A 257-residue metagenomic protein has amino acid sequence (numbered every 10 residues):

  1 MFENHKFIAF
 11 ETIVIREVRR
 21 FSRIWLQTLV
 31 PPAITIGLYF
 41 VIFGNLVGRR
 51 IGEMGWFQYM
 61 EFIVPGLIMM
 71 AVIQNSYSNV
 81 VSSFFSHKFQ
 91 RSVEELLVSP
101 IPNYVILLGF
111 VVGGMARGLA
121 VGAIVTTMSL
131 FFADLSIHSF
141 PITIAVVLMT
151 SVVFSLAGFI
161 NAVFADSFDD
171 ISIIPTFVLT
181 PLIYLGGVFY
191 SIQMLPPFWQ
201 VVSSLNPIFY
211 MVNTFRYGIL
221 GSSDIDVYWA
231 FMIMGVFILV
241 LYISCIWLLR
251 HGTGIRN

Functional and structural regions predicted by a protein language model:
M1-A33: Aromatic- and glycine-rich beta-strand/loop motifs that create alpha-glucan
E3, I36, F40-G44, N213-N257: Alpha-helical transmembrane segments of multi-pass membrane transporters/translocases
F21, I183-V240: Membrane-interfacial helix-loop-helix junctions in multi-pass membrane proteins
R23-R49, F62-Q74, T180, I233-V240: Hydrophobic alpha-helical transmembrane segments of multi-pass membrane transport/permease proteins
V30-I34, S167-G186: Pore- or pathway-lining transmembrane helices of multi-pass membrane proteins that form conduits for solutes/ions
I34-Y39, Y59-S129, G158, T176-F177 (+1 more regions): Hydrophobic alpha-helical transmembrane segments of multi-pass membrane transport proteins
F43-G52, Q74, S129-I137, A165-S167 (+2 more regions): Short helix-capping/hinge motifs at transmembrane helix termini and TM-loop junctions
N103-P175, S222-I246: Alpha-helical transmembrane segments and their short interhelical loops
